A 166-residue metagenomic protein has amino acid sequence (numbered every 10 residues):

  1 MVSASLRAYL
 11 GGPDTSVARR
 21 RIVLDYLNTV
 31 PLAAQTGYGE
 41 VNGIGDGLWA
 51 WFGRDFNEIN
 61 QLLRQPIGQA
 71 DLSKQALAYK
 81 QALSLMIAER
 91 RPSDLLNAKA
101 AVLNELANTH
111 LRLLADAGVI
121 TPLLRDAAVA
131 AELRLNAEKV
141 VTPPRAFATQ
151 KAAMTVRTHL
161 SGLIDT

Functional and structural regions predicted by a protein language model:
M1-T166: Non-catalytic, structured segments within soluble enzyme domains
